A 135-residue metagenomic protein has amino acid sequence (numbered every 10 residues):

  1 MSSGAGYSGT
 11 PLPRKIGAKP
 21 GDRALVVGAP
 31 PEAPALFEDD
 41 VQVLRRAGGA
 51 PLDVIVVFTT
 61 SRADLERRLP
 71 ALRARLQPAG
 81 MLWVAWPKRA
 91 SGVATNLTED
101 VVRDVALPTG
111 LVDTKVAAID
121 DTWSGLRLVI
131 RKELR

Functional and structural regions predicted by a protein language model:
D22, G80: Glycine-centered, small-residue-biased loops immediately flanking beta-strands in adenine/cofactor-binding cores
V27-A33: Short, polar loop motifs at secondary-structure junctions
Q42-L52: Short acidic low-complexity segments
I55-L65: Short, glycine-rich nucleotide/cofactor-binding loops
E66-A79: A short glycine-rich, Lys/Arg-flanked "PGG" loop and its adjoining helix->strand segment in the class I
M81-K88: Short beta-strands and strand-loop turn motifs
A90-R103: Conserved class I S-adenosyl-L-methionine
G110-R135: Class I S-adenosyl-L-methionine
